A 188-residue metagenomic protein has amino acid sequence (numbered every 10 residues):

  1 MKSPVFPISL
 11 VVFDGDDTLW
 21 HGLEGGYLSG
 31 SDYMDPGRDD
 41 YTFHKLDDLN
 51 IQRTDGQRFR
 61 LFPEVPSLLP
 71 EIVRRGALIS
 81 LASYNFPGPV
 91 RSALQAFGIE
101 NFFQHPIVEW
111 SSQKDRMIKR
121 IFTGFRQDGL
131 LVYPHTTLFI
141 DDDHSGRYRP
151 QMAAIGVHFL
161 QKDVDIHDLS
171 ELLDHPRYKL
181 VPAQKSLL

Functional and structural regions predicted by a protein language model:
M1-L61, S67-P70, R74: Active-site neighborhood of HAD-like aspartate-dependent phosphohydrolases
K2-P7, V11, N101, D115-L138 (+1 more regions): Asp-based, Mg2+/Mn2+-dependent phosphohydrolase catalytic module
G22-E24, V90-L94, R147-A153: A short acidic (Asp/Glu
Y27-S31, F97-I99, I155-V157: Glycine-rich, phosphate-binding/catalytic loops in enzymes
G56-R60, V65-L94, H105-S112: Substrate-recognition element of Asp-dependent hydrolases with the DxDx(T/V) motif
S67-E71, A93-F97, R120-D128: A generic secondary-structure signal
R91, Q95-F102, L188: Peripheral/terminal regions associated with large enzymatic or DNA-binding modules
